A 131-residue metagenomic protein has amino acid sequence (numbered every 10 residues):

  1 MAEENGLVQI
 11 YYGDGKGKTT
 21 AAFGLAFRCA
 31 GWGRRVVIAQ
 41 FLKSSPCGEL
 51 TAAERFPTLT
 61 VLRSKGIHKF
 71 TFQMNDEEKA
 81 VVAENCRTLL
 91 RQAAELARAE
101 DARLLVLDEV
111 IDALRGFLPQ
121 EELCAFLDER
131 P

Functional and structural regions predicted by a protein language model:
M1-A2: Pre-Walker A adenine-sensing motif
N5-L7, E129-R130: Catalytic phosphate/metal-binding cores of nucleic-acid and nucleotide-processing enzymes, i.e., regions that mediate
G6-R98: Conserved P-loop
Q73-P131: Phosphate-binding/switch loop-helix module in NTP-utilizing enzymes
